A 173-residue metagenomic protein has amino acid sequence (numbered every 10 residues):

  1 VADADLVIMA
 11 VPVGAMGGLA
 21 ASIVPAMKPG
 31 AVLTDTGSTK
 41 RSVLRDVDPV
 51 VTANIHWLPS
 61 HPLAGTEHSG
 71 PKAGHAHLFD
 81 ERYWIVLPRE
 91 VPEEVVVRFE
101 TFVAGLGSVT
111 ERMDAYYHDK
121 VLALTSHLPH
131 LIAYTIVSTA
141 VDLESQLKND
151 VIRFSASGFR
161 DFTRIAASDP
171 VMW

Functional and structural regions predicted by a protein language model:
V1-V32: Rossmann-like NAD(P)-binding element
L6, H56, V109: Residue-level detector of anion-binding/catalytic polar loops
I8, V50-A53, G74-L78, H127-L131: Short, hinge-like loop/turn segments at secondary-structure boundaries
A10-P12, G37, P88, T135: Glycine-rich, N-terminal phosphate-binding loop of Rossmann-like dinucleotide-binding domains
G14-A15, K40, A64, P92: Glycine-rich nucleotide phosphate-binding loop and flanking beta-alpha elements of Rossmann-like dinucleotide-binding
A21-K72: Rossmann-like NAD(P)(H) cofactor-binding subdomain of soluble oxidoreductases
L78-S168: Internal alpha-helical scaffold of NAD(P)-dependent oxidoreductase catalytic cores
W173: C-terminal active-site/capping subdomain that shapes the small-molecule cofactor and substrate pocket of enzyme
